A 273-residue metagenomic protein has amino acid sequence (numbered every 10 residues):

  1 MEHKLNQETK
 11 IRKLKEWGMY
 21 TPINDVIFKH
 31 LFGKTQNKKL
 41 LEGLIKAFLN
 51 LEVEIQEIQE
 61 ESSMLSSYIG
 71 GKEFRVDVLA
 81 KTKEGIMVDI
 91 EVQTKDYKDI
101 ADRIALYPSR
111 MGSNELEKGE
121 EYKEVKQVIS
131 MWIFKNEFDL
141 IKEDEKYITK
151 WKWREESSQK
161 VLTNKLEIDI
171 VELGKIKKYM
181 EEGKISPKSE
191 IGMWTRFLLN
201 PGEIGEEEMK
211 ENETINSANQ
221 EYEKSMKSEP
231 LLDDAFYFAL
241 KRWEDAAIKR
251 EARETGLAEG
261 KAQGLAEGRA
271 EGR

Functional and structural regions predicted by a protein language model:
M1-D169, G174-Y179, K184: Accessory alpha/beta interaction modules
E2-W17, V88-Q93, I185, T195-R273: Short, charged alpha-helical interaction segments and adjacent helix-coil junctions
E190-I191: GHKL/Bergerat-fold ATPase module
